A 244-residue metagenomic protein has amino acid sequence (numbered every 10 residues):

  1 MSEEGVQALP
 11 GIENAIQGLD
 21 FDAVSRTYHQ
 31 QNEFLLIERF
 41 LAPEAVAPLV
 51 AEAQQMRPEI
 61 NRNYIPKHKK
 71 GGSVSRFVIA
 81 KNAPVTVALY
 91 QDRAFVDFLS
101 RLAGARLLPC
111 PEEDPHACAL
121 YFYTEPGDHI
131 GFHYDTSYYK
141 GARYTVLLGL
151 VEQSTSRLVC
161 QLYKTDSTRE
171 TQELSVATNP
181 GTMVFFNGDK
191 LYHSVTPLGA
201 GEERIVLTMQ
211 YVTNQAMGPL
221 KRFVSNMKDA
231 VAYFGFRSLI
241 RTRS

Functional and structural regions predicted by a protein language model:
E3-A103: Non-heme Fe(II)/2-oxoglutarate
I37, C110, D114, R237-T242: A mid-sequence interfacial segment
E38, T196, T208: Residue-level detector of conserved, well-ordered beta-strand and adjacent loop positions that form binding/recognition
E52, P197-L198: Residue-level signal for well-ordered alpha-helical positions
E59-Y64, D189-T196: Soluble, non-transmembrane catalytic domains of enzymes that act on hydrophobic metabolites at membranes
K70-S75, L120-Y121, M227-A232: Amphipathic alpha-helical surface "interface" segments used for docking/oligomerization or membrane association within
V87, D97-K190, E202-V206, T213-K221: Catalytic core of non-heme Fe(II) oxygenases with the double-stranded beta-helix
G199-S244: Non-heme Fe(II)/2-oxoglutarate
